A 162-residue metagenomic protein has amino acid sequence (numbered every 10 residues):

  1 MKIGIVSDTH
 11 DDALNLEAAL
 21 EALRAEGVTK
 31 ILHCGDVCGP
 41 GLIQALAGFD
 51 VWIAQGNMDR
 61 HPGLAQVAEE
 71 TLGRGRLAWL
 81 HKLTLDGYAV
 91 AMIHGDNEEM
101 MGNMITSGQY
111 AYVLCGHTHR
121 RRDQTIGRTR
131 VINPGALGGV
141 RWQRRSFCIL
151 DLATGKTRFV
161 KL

Functional and structural regions predicted by a protein language model:
K2-H10, G87-G95, R130-G135, F159-V160: Active-site-proximal beta-strand elements of phosphoester/diester hydrolases
K2-L85: Core catalytic region of metal-dependent phosphoesterases/phosphodiesterases, especially metallo-beta-lactamase-like
H10-N15, C38-G41, M58-L64, N97-G102 (+2 more regions): Active-site environment of divalent metal-dependent phosphoester hydrolases
D11-A25, M92-S107: Pre-active-site segment of Zn-dependent metallo-hydrolases
A13, G39-A45, Q66-L72, G87-I93 (+3 more regions): Low-complexity, flexible helical/coil segments
A25, L77-D86, N103, G108-Q109 (+1 more regions): Binuclear metal-dependent phosphoesterase catalytic core
L32, W52-A54, L114, R130-I132 (+1 more regions): Hydrophobic/aromatic beta-strand patches that form the interior of the parallel beta-sheet core in alpha/beta enzyme
